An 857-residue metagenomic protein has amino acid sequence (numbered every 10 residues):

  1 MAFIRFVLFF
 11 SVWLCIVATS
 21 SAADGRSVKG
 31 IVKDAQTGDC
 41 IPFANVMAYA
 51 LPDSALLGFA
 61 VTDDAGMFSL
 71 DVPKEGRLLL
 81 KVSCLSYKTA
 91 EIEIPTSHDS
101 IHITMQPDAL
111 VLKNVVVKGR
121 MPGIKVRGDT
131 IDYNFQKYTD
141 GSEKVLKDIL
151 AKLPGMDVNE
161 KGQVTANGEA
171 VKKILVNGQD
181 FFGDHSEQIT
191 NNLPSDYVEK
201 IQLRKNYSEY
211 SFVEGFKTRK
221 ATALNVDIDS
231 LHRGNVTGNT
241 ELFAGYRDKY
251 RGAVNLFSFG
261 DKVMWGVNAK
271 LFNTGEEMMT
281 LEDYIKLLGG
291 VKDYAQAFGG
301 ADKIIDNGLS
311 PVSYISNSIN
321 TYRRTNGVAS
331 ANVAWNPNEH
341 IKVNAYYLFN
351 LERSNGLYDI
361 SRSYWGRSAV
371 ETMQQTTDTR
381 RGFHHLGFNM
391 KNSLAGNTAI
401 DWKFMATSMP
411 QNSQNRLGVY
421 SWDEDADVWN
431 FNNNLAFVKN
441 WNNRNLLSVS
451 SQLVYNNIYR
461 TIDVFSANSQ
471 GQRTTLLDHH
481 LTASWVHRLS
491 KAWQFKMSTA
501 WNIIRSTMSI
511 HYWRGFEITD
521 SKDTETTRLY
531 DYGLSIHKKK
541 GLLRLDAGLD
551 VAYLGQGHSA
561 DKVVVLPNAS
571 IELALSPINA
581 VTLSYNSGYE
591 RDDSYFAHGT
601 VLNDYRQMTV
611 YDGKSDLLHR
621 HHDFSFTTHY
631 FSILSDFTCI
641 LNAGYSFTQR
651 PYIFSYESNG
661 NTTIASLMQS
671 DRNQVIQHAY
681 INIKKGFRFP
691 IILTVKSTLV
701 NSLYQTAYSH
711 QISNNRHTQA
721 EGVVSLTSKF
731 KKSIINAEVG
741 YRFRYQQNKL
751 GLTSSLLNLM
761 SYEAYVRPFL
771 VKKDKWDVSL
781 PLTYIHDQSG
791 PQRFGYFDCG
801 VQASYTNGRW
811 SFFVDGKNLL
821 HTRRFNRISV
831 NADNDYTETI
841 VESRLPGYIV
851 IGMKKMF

Functional and structural regions predicted by a protein language model:
I16, A22-G25, A65-M67, K88 (+17 more regions): Membrane-proximal, glycine/serine-rich, low-complexity loop/turn segments characteristic of large bacterial
R26-D34, G66, I103: A short, amphipathic beta-strand motif
Q36-L51: Short, ordered, surface-exposed loop/turn motifs in non-cytosolic proteins
A50-A55, R77-I92: A short, solvent-exposed loop/turn motif at the edges and junctions of modular extracellular/periplasmic domains
P52-M67: Short, acidic Ser/Thr/Gly-rich low-complexity loop/linker segments typical of extracellular and cell-surface proteins
E214-G215, M278-Y284, N307-L309, N355-G366 (+14 more regions): Outer-membrane beta-barrel translocator domains and adjoining extracellular loop/strand segments of Gram-negative
A334-E352, D378-G557, P567, A574 (+3 more regions): Face-selective signature of the C-terminal outer-membrane beta-barrel domain
V723-F743, K749, T753-F857: Conserved C-terminal beta-signal and adjacent last beta-strands/turns of outer-membrane beta-barrel proteins
